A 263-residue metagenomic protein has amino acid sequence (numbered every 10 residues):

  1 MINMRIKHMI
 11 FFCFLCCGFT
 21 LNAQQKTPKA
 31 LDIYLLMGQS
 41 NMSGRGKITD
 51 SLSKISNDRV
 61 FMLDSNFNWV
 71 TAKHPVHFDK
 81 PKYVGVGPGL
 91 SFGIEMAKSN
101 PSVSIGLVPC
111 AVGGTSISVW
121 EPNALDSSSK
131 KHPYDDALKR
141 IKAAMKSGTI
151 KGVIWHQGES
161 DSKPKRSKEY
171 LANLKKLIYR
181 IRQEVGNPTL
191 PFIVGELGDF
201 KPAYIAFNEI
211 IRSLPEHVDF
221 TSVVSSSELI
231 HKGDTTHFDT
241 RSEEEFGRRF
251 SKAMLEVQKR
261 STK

Functional and structural regions predicted by a protein language model:
M1-Q25: Bacterial Sec-dependent N-terminal signal peptides
Q24-K263: Cell-envelope and extracellular/periplasmic
